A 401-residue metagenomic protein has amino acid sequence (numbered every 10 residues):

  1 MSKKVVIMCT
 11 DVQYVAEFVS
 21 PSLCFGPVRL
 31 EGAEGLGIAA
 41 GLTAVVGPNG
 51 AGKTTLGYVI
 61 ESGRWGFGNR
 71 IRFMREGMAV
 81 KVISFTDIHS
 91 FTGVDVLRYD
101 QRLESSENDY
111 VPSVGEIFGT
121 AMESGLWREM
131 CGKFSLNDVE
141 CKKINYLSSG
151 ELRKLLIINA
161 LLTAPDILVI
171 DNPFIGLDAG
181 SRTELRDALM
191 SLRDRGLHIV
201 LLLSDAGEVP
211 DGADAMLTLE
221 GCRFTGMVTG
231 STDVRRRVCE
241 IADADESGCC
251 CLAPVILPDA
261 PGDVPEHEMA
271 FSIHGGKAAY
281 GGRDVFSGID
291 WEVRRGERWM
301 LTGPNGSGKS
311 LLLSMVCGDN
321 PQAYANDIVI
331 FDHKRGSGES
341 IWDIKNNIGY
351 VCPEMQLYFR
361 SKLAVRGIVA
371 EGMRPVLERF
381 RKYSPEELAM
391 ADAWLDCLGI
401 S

Functional and structural regions predicted by a protein language model:
S2-K3, C9-T10, V94-A121, G125-R128 (+2 more regions): Pre-NBD coupling/linker segments of ABC/ABC-like ATPases
V46-P48, T302-P304: The feature captures the beta-strand-to-loop junction immediately N-terminal to the Walker
G57-A121, L313-L377: ABC ATPase nucleotide-binding domain signature region
M122-V139, P385-S401: Conserved ABC ATPase "signature" region
K143, N172-P173: Walker B catalytic motif
K143-L147, Y383: Conserved ABC ATPase signature
L156-I157: Hydrophobic anchor residue at the start of the ABC signature
